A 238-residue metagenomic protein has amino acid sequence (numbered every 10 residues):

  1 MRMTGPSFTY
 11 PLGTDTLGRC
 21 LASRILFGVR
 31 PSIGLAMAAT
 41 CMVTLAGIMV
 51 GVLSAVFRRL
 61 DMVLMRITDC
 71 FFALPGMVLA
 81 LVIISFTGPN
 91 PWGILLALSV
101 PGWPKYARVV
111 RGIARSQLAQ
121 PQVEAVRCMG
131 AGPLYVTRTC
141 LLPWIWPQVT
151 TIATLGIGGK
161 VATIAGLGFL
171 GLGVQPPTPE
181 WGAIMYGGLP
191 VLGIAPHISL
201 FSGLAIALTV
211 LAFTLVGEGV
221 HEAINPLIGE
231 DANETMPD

Functional and structural regions predicted by a protein language model:
M1-T40, G187-G203: Periplasmic/extracellular loop-to-transmembrane helix junction in inner-membrane transport proteins
Y10-D15, A55-Q117, E124: Generic hydrophobic transmembrane alpha-helix motif, especially the helices
R19-G34, R58-M65, L118-A119, V123-T151: Amphipathic cytosolic juxtamembrane alpha-helices at the membrane-cytosol interface of multi-pass membrane transporters
P31-G47, A73-L81, P143, P147-I164 (+2 more regions): Hydrophobic alpha-helical transmembrane segments in multi-pass membrane proteins
L35-M37, C41-I83, L227-E234, D238: Cytoplasmic-entry segments and transmembrane alpha-helices of multi-pass inner-membrane transporters
T40, I48, P89-T139, Q148-I157: Membrane-cytosol interface at the C-terminal ends of specific transmembrane alpha-helices in multi-pass membrane
L81-V82, N90-L95, S99-G102, V149-Y186: Non-cytoplasmic
P101, P147, T151-I157, P196-D238: C-terminal transmembrane helix and the adjacent membrane-cytosol boundary/short C-terminal tail of inner/organellar
